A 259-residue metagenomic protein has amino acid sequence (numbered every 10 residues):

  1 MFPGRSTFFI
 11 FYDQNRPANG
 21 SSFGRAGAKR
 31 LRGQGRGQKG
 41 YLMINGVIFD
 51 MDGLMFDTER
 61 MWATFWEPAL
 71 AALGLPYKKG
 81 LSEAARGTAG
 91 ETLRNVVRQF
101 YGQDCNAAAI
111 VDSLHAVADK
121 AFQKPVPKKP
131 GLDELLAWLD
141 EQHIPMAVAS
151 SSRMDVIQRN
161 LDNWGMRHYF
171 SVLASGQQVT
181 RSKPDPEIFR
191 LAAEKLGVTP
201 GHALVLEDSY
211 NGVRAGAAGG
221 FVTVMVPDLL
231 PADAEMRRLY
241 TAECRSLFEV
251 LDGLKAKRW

Functional and structural regions predicted by a protein language model:
F2, F8-Y12, F23, Y41: Aromatic (phenylalanine/tyrosine) cluster motif
T7, A18, A26-A28: Ala/Thr-enriched low-complexity intrinsically disordered regions
I10, Y41-N45, A137-D140, M154-W259: Asp-based, Mg2+/Mn2+-dependent phosphohydrolase catalytic module
G24-R25, R32: Glycine-biased, low-complexity coil/linker segments
R30-L42: Short, Lys/Arg-enriched N-terminal segments with co-localized hydrophobic residues within the first ~10-30 amino acids
Y41-Q142: N-terminal helical cap/lid subdomain that shapes the substrate entry/recognition surface in HAD-like hydrolases
P76, P145, V222: Residue-level detector of anion-binding/catalytic polar loops
S150-S152: Conserved phosphate-coupling serine/threonine residues in phosphotransfer and NTP-handling enzymes
